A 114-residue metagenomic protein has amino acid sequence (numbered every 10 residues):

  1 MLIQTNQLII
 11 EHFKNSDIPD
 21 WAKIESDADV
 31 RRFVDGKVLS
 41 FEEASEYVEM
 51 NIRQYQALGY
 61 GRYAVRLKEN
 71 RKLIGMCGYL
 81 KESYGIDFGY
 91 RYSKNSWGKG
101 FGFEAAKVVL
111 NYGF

Functional and structural regions predicted by a protein language model:
M1-N95, V108, Y112: GNAT-family acyltransferases
G100-F103: Glycine-rich acyl-CoA binding loop
